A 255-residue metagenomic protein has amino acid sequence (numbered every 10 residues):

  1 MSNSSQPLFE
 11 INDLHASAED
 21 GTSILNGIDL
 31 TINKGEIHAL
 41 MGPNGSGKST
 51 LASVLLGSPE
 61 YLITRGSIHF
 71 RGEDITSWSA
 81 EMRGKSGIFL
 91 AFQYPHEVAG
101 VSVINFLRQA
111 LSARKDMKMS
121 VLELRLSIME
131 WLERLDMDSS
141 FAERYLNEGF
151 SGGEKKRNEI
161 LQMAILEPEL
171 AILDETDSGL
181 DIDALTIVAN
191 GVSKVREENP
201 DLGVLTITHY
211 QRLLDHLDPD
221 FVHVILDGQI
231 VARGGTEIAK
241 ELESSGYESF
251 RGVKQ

Functional and structural regions predicted by a protein language model:
S2-G27, T31-A39, S58-I63, S79-A80: A short, flexible loop at the N-terminus of ABC-type nucleotide-binding domains that lies
M41-P43: The feature captures the beta-strand-to-loop junction immediately N-terminal to the Walker
E60, P95-N105, M119, L214-D215: Conserved catalytic motifs of ABC-family nucleotide-binding domains
S67-R83, N147: ABC ATPase NBD Q-loop/coupling interface
L90, Y94, G100-K115, S127: Q-loop/switch helix immediately C-terminal to the Walker
M163-A164: ABC ATPase C-loop
I172-T176, D183: Walker B catalytic motif
F221, I225, Q229-G252: Conserved beta-strand-loop-alpha-helix hinge in the C-terminal portion of ABC ATPase nucleotide-binding domains
